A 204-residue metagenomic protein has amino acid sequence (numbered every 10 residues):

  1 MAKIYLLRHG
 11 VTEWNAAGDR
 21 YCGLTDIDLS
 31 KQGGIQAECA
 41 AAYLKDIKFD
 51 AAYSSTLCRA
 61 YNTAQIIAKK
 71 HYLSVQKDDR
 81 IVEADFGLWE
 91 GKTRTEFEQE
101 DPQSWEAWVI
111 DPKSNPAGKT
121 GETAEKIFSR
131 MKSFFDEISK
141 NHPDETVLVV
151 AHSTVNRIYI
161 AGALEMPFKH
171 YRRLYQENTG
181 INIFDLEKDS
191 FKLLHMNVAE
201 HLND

Functional and structural regions predicted by a protein language model:
A2, A84-E98, K140-T146, A161-D204: Acidic, low-complexity terminal tails and accessory targeting/binding regions of phosphate-metabolizing enzymes
K3-H9, V149-V150: Short, hydrophobic/glycine-enriched beta-strand segments
Y5, Q76-D78, L194: General small-molecule cofactor/ligand-binding pocket signal
R8-I66, A117-M131: Loop-to-helix element that buttresses phosphate recognition and phosphoryl-transfer chemistry
T12, V155-N156: Short active-site segment of divalent metal-dependent hydrolases/proteases that encodes the spacing between
A17-R20, S104-P116: Short, basic/glycine-rich phosphate-binding loops at helix/coil junctions that contact nucleotide phosphates
C39-W105: Phosphate-coordination/substrate-recognition cap region in phosphate-metabolizing enzymes
I127-N141, E145-S153: GST-like fold's C-terminal all-alpha helical module
